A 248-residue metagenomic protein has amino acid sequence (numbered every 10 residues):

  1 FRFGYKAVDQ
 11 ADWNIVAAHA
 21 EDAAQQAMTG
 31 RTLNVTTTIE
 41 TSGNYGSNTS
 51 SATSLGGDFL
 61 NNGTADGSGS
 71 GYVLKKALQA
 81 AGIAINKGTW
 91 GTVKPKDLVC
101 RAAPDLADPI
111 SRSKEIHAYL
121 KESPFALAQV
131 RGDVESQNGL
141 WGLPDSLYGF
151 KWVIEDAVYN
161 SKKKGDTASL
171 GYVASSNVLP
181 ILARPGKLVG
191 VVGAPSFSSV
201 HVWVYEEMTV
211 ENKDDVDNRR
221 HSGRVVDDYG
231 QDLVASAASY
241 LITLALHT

Functional and structural regions predicted by a protein language model:
F1-R2, H201: A generic structural signal for ordered alpha-helices
F3-K96, P104-E122, H247-T248: Alpha-helical scaffold segments that mediate packing/assembly in large oligomeric complexes
G56-Y72, S113-T248: Sequence/fold signature of self-assembling virion shell proteins
V99-A103, P180-I181: Short hydrophobic beta-strand segments
